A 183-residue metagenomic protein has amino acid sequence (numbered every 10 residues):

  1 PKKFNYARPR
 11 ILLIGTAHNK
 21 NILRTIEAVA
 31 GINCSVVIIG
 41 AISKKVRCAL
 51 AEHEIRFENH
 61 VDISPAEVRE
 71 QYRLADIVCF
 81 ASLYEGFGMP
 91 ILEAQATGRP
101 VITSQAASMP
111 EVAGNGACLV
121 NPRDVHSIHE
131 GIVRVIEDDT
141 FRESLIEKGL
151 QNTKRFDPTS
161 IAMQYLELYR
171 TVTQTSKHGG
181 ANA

Functional and structural regions predicted by a protein language model:
N5-K20: Conserved donor-binding/catalytic core segment of Leloir-type glycosyltransferases
R8, G40, R47-R69: Nucleotide-activated donor-binding/catalytic signature segment of Leloir-type glycosyltransferases, i.e., the conserved
E70-A75: Short alpha-helical donor nucleotide-sugar binding micro-motif in glycosyltransferases
L83: Aromatic "clamp/platform" in nucleotide-sugar-dependent glycosyltransferases that forms part of the donor/acceptor
I91, A96, P100-T103: Short hydrophobic beta-strand element within catalytic cores of glycosyltransferases and related nucleotide-activated
C118-V125, R134-D139: Conserved acidic donor-binding segment of nucleotide-sugar-dependent glycosyltransferases
F141-R155, M163-E167, T171: A short, well-ordered alpha-helix in the C-terminal region of glycosyltransferases
